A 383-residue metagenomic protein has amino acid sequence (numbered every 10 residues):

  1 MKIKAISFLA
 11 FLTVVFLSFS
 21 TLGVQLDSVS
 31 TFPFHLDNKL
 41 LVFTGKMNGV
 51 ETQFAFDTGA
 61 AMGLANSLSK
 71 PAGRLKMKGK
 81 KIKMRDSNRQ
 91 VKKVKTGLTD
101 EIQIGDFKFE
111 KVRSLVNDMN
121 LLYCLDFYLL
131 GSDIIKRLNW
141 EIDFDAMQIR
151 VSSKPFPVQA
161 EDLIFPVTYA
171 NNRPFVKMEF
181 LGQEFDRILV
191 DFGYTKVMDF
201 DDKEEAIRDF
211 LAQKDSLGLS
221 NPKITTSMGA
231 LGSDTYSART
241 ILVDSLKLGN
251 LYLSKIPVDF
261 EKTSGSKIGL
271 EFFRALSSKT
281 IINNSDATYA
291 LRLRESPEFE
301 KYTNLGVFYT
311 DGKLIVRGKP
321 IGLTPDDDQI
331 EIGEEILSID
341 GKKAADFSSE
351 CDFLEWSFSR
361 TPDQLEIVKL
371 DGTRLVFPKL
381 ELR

Functional and structural regions predicted by a protein language model:
M1-S28: Bacterial Sec-dependent N-terminal signal peptides
S20-R383: Pepsin/retropepsin-fold aspartyl endopeptidases
